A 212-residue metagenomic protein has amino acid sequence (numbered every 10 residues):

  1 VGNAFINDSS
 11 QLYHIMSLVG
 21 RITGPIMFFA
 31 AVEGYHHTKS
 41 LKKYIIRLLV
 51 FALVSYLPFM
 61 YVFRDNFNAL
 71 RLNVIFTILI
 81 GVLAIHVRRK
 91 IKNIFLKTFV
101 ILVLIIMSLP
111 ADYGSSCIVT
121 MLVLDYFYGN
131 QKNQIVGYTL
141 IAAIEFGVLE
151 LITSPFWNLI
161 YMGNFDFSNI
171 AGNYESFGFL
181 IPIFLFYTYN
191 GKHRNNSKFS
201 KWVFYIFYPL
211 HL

Functional and structural regions predicted by a protein language model:
V1-L212: Alpha-helical transmembrane segments and their immediate juxtamembrane cytosolic regions
